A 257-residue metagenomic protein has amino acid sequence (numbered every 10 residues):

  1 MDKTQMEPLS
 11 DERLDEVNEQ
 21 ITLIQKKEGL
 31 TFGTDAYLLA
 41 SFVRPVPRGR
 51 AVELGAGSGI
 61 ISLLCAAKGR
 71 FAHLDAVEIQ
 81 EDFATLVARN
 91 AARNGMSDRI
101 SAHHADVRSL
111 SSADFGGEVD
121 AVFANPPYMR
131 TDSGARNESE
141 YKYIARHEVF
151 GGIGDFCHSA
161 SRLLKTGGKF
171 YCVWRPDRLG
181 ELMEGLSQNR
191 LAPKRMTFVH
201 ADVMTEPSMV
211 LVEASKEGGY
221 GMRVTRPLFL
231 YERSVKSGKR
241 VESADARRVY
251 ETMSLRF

Functional and structural regions predicted by a protein language model:
T4-V46: Class I SAM-dependent transferase core
I24, S101-H103, K194-T197: General small-molecule cofactor/ligand-binding pocket signal
F32, F150-A201, T205-P207: Conserved Class I SAM-dependent methyltransferase catalytic core
L39, N125, F156, A214: Residue-level signal for inorganic ion chemistry
F42-A135: Conserved SAM/SAH cofactor-binding pocket of Class I
P126-D155: Mobile active-site "lid"/loop adjacent to the S-adenosyl-L-methionine
E206-F257: SAM/dcSAM-binding transferase cores
